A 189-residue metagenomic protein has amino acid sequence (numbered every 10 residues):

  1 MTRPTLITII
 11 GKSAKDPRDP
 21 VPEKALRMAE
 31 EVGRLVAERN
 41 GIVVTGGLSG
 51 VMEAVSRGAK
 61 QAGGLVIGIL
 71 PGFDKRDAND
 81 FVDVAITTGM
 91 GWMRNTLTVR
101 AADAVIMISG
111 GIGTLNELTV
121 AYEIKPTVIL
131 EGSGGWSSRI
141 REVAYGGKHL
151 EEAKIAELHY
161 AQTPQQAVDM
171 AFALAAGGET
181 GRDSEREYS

Functional and structural regions predicted by a protein language model:
T2-P22, G33-R34, R39: Generic N-terminal amphipathic, Lys/Arg-enriched alpha-helix
L6, I42, L65, P126: Residues at the starts of beta-strands that form the adenosine-phosphate
K15, L26, E30-R34, G46-V120 (+2 more regions): Acidic/glycine-enriched connector segments
P17, V43, Y188: Glycine-rich phosphate/diphosphate-binding loops and the adjacent beta-loop-alpha structural elements that coordinate
P22-E31, E152-A161: Glycine-rich, flexible loop segments associated with nucleotide phosphate handling
A37-G41, K60-G64, P71, Y145 (+2 more regions): Generic secondary-structure signature for well-ordered alpha-helical cores
F73-V82, V128-Y160, L174, Y188: Amphipathic, Lys/Arg-enriched alpha-helical "gate/interface" segment within cytosolic domains that mediates
A104-V105, A153-S189: A charged, well-structured terminal subsegment
